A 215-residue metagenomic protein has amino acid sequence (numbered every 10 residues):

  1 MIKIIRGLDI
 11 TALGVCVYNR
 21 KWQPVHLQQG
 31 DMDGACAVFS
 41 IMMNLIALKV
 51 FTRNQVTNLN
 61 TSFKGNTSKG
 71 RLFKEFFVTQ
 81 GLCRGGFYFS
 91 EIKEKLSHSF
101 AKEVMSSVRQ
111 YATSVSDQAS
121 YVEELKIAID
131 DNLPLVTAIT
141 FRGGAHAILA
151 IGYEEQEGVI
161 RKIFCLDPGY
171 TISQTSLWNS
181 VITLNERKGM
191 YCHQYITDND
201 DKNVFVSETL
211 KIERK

Functional and structural regions predicted by a protein language model:
M1-V78: Active-site nucleophile-adjacent alpha helix/oxyanion-hole segment immediately C-terminal to the catalytic cysteine
Y18-R20, V78-E124: Cysteine-dependent deubiquitinase/ubiquitin-like isopeptidase catalytic cores across multiple families
S40, N44, L96-E103, A128-I129: Hydrophobic, Leu/Ile/Phe/Ala-enriched alpha-helical segments that form helix-helix packing faces
T52, A101-M105, E154-V159: Alpha-helix termini
Y111-C165: Active-site-adjacent substructure of cysteine-protease-like catalytic cores
Y153-K215: Noncatalytic regulatory segments and standalone regulatory/sensor domains
